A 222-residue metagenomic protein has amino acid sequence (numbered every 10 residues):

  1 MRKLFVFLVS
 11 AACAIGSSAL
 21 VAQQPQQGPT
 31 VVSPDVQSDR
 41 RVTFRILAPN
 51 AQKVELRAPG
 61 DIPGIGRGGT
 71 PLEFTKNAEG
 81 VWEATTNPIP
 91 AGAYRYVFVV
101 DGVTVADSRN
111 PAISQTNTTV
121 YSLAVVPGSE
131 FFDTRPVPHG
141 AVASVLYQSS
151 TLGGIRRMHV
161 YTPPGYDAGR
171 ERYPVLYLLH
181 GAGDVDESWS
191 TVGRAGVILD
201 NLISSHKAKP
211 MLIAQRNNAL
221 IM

Functional and structural regions predicted by a protein language model:
M1-L4: Positively charged n-region of N-terminal signal peptides that target proteins for export
V6-S18: Bacterial N-terminal signal peptides
L20-Q23: Boundary of Sec targeting at the N-terminus
P25-V32: Surface-exposed loop/turn and intrinsically disordered segments
S33-P71, K76-M222: Non-catalytic cap/lid and distal C-terminal segments of serine-dependent acyl enzymes
